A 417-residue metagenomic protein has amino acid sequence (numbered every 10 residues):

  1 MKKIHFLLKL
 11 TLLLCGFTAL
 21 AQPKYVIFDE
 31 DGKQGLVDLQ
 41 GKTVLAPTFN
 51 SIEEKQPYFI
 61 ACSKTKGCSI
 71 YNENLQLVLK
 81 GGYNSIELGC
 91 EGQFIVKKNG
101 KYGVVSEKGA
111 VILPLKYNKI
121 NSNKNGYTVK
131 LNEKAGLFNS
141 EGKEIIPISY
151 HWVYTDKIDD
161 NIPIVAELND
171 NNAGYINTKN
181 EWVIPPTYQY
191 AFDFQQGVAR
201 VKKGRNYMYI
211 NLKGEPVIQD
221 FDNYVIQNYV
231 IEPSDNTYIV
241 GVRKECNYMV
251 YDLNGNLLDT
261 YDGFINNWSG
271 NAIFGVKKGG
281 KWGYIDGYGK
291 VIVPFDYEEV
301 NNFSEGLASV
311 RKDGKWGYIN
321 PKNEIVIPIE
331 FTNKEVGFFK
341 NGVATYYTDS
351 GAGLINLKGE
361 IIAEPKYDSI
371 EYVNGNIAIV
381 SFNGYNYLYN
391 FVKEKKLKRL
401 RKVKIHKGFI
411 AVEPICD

Functional and structural regions predicted by a protein language model:
M1-P23: Bacterial Sec-dependent N-terminal signal peptides
Q22-D417: Residue-level detector of conserved, function-critical positions
